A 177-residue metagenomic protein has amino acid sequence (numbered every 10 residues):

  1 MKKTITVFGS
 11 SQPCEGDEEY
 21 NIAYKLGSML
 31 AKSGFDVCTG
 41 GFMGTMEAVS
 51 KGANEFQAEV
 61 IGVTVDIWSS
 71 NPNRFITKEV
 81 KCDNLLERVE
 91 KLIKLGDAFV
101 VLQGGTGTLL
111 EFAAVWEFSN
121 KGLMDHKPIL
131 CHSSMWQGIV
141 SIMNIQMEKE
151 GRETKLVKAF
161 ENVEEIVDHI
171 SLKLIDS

Functional and structural regions predicted by a protein language model:
M1-I61: Glycine-rich beta-alpha loop segments
C14, G107-L109: Short glycine-rich, flexible loops that bind phosphorylated cofactors or substrates
M43-A48, W136-M147: Glycine-rich, charge-decorated loop segments at or immediately adjacent to ligand/cofactor-binding or catalytic sites
G44-L102, G107: Acidic/glycine-enriched connector segments
E47-A53, L110-G122: Short Gly/Thr/Asp-enriched flexible loops that form oxyanion-binding sites at enzyme active sites
V63-D66, L102, W116-I142, R152-L156: Short, acidic/small-residue loops that bind anionic groups at enzyme active sites
A98, G151-S177: A charged, well-structured terminal subsegment
